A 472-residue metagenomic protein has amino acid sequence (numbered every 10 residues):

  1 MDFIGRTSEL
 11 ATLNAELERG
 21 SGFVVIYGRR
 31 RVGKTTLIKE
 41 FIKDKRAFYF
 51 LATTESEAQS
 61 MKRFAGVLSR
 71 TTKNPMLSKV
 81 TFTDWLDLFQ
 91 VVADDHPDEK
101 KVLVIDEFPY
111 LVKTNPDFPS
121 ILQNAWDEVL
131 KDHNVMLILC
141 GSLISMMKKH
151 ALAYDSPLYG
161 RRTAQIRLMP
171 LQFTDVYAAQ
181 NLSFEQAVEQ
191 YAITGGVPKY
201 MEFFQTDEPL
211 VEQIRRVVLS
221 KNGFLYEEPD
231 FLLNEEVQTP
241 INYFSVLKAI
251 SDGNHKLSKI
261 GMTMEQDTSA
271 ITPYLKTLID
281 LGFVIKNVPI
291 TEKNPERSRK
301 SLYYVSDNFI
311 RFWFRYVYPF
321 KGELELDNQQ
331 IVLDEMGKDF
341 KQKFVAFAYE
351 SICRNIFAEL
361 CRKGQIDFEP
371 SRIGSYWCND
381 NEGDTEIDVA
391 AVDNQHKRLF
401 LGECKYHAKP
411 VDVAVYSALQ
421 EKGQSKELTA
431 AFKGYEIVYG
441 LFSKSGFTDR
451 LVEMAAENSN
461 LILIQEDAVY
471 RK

Functional and structural regions predicted by a protein language model:
M1-D334: Phosphate-binding site recognition
R297-K472: A cross-kingdom feature that marks ATP-driven nucleic-acid transaction machinery
